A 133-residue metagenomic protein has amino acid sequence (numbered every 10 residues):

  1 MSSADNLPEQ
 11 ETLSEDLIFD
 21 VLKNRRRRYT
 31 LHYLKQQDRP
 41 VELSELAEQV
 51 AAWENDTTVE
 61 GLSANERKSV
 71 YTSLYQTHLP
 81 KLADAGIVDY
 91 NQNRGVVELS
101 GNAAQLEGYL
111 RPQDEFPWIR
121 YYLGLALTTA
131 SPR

Functional and structural regions predicted by a protein language model:
M1-R26, T30, L46, Y90 (+2 more regions): Haloarchaeal acidic low-complexity proteome signature biased toward cell-envelope/secretome components but also
V21, Y33-Q37, Q49, W53: Short amphipathic alpha-helical elements of helix-turn-helix/winged-helix folds
R39, N93-G95: Beta-strand-connecting loop/turn residues
V41-V50, D56-E66: Short acidic, hydrophobic short linear motifs in intrinsically disordered regions
N65, G95-L99: Glycine-rich loop motifs involved in handling phospho/adenylate chemistry
R67-H78: Charge-enriched amphipathic alpha-helical scaffolds
L79-N93: A short, conserved structural fragment
